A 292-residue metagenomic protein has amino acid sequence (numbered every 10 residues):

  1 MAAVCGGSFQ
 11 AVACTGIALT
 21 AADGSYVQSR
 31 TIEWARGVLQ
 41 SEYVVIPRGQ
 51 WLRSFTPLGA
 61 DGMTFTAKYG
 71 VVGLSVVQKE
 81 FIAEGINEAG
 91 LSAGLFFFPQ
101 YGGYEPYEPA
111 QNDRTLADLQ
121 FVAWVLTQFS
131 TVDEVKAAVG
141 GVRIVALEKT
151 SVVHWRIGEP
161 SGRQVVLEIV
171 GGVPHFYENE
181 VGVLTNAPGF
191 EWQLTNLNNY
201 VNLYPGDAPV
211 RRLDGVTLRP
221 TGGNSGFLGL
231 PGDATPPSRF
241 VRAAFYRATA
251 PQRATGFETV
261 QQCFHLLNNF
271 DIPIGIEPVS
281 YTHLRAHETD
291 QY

Functional and structural regions predicted by a protein language model:
A13-D113, K149: A contiguous strand-loop segment
C14-L19, V153-G158, D290: Short beta-strand scaffold segments in enzyme catalytic cores
P106-G140: Compact, glycine/acidic-enriched structural inserts
V132, K136-I169: Aromatic- and glycine-enriched pocket-lining scaffold segments that form the walls of small-molecule binding clefts
I169, H175-I276: Flexible, glycine-rich surface segments
T282-T289: Conserved small/polar residues in nucleotide/adenosyl-binding loops
